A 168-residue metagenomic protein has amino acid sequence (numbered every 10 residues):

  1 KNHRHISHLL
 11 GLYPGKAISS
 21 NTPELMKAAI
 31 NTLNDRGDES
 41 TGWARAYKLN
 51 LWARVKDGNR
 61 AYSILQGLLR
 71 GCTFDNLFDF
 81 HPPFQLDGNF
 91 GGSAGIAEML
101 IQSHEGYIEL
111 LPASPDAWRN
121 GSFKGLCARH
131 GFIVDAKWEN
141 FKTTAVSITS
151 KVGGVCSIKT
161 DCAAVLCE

Functional and structural regions predicted by a protein language model:
K1-Y107, T144: Active-site core of glycosidic bond-cleaving carbohydrate-active enzymes
G11-Y13, E109, D135, S157: Generic structural signal for residues positioned in beta-strands
L33, L110-P112, A164-C167: Generic preference for hydrophobic/aromatic residues in regular secondary structure cores
G37-D38, D79-P83, N120-F123, I133 (+3 more regions): Accessory carbohydrate-recognition regions in carbohydrate-active enzymes
L86-D135, E139: Catalytic cores of secreted or luminal carbohydrate-active enzymes
N140-E168: C-terminal beta-sandwich/jelly-roll accessory domains of carbohydrate-active enzymes
